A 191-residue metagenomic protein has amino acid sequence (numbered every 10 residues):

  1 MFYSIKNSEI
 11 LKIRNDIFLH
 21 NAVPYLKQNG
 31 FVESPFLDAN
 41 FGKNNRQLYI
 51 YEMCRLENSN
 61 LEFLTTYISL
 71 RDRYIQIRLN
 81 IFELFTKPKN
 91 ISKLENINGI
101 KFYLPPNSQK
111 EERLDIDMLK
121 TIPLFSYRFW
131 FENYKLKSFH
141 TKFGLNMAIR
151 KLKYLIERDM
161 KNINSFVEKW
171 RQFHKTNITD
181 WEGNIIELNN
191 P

Functional and structural regions predicted by a protein language model:
M1-N21, E33-P191: Intrinsically disordered, low-complexity regulatory regions enriched in serine/threonine/proline and acidic residues
